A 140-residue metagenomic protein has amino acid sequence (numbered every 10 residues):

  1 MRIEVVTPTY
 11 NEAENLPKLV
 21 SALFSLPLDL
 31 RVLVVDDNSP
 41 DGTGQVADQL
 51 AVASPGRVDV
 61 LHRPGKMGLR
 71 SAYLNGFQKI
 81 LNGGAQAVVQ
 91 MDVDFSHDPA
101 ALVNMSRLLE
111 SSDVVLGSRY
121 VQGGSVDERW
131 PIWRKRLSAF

Functional and structural regions predicted by a protein language model:
M1-E4: Extreme N-terminal starter segment of soluble prokaryotic enzymes
T7, L30-S39, L61-H62: Short beta-strand/loop segment that forms part of the nucleotide-sugar
T7-V20, N38: Active-site beta-to-alpha loop of glycosyltransferases that engages the nucleotide-sugar donor
E14-K18, D41-L50, A100: Acidic helix N-cap motif at the loop->helix transition within catalytic regions of sugar-transfer enzymes
S21-L30: Short, acidic, metal-binding catalytic loop of nucleotide-sugar glycosyltransferases
D36-Q45, G65, F95: A conserved acidic beta->alpha catalytic loop
R63-N82, P99-F140: Acceptor/aglycone-binding surface of glycosyltransferases and processive sugar-polymer synthases
A85-S96: Short beta-strand-to-loop acidic/aromatic patch adjacent to the donor-nucleotide binding site
